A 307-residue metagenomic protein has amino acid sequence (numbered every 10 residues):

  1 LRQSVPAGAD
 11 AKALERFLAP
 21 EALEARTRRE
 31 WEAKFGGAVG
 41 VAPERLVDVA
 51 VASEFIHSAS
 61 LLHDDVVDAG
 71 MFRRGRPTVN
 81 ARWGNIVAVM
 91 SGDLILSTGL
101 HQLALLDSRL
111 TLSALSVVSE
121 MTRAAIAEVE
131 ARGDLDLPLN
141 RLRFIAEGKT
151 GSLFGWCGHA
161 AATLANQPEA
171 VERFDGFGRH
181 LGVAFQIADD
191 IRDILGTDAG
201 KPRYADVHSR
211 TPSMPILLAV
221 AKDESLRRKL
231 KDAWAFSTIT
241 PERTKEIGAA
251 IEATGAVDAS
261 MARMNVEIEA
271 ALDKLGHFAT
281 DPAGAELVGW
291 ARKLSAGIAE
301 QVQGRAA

Functional and structural regions predicted by a protein language model:
L1-R228, R292-S295: Mg2+-dependent prenyl diphosphate-binding active-site environment of isoprenoid biosynthetic enzymes
E172-D175, K245, A262, A285-G289: Short, charged, amphipathic alpha-helical segments
Q186, R192, G196, A221-E224 (+6 more regions): Hydrophobic alpha-helix feature that most strongly marks membrane-spanning transmembrane helices and their immediate
R227-F278: Mobile late-domain/C-terminal helix-loop "cap" segments that border catalytic sites or the cytosolic face
E267, D273, D281-A307: Short, amphipathic C-terminal "tail helix"
